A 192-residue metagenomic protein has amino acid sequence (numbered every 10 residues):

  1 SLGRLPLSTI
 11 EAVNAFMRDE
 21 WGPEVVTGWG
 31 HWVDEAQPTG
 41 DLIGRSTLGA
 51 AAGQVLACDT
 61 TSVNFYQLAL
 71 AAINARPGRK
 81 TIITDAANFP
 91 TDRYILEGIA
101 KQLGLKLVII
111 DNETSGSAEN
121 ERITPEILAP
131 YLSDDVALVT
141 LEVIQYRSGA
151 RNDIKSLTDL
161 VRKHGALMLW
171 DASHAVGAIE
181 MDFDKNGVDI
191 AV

Functional and structural regions predicted by a protein language model:
S1-V192: Pyridoxal 5′-phosphate
